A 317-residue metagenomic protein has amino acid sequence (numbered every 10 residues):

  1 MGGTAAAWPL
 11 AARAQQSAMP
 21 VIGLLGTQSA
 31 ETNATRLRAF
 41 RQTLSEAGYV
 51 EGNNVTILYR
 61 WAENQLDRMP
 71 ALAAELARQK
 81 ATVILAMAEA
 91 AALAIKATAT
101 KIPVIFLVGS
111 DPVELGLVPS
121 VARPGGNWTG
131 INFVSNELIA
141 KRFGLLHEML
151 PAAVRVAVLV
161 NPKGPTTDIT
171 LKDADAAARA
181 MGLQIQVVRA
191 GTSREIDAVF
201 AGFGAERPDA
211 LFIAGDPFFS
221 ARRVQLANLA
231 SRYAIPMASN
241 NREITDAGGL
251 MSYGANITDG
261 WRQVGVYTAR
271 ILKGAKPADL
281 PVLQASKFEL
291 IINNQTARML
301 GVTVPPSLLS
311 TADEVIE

Functional and structural regions predicted by a protein language model:
M1-E317: Short hydrophobic alpha-helices and adjacent helix-cap/hinge residues
